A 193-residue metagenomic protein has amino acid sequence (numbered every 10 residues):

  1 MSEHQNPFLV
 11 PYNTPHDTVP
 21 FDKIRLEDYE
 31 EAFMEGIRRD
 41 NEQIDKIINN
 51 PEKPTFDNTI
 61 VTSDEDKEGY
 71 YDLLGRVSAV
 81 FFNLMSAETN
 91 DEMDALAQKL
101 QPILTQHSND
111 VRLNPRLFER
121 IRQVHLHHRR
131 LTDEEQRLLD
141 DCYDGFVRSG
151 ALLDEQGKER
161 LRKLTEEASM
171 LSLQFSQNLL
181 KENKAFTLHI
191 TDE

Functional and structural regions predicted by a protein language model:
M1-E193: Zn2+-dependent metallopeptidase catalytic domains
